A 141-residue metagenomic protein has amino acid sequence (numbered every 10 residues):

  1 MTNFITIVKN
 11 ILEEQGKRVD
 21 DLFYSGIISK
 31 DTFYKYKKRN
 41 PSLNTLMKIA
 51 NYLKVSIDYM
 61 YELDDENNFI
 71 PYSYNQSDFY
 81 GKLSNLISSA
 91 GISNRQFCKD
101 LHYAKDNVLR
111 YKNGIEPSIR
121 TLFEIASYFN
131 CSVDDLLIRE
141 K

Functional and structural regions predicted by a protein language model:
M1-K17, E66-A90: A short, Lys/Arg-rich alpha-helix, primarily the initiator
V19, L46, N94, I119-L122: Helix-turn-helix DNA-binding elements, focusing on the entry/boundary residues of the two helices that contact DNA
D21-F23, Q96-C98: Short alpha-helical "recognition helix" segments of helix-turn-helix
I27-P41, D65, H102-E116: Recognition helix of helix-turn-helix/homeodomain-like DNA-binding domains that insert into the DNA major groove
D31, D58, R95, D106 (+1 more regions): Key DNA-contact positions within bacterial/archaeal DNA-binding proteins
N44-Y59, T121-D135: DNA major-groove recognition helix of helix-turn-helix/homeodomain DNA-binding modules
Y59-P71, D135-K141: Short amphipathic recognition helices of helix-turn-helix/homeodomain-type DNA-binding modules
